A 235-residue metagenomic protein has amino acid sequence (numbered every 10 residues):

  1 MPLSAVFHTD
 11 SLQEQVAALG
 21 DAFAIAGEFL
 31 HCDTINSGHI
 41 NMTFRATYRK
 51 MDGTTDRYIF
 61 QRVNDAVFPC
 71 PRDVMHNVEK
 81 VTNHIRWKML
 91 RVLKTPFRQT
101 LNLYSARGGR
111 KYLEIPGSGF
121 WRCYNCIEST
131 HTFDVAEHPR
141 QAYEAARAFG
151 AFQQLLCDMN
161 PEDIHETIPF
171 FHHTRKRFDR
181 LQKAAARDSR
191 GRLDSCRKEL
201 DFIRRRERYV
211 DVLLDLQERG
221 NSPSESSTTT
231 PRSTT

Functional and structural regions predicted by a protein language model:
M1-D33, V81, I85: Juxta-kinase regulatory segment immediately upstream of eukaryotic protein kinase catalytic domains
S4-H8, D33, S37, R57 (+4 more regions): ATP-dependent phospho-/nucleotidyl transfer catalytic cores
I25-M51: ATP-binding glycine-rich phosphate-binding loop
T43-R45, C123, S226: Conserved hydrophobic/aromatic beta-strand scaffold that supports enzyme active sites
A46-Y48, Y124, I203: Short beta-strand element of the conserved SAM-dependent methyltransferase core
T54-N77, N83-D163: ATP-binding pocket architecture of kinase catalytic cores
P231: Hydrophobic HxD+1 residue recognition
T234: Conserved protein-kinase catalytic-loop position immediately C-terminal to the HRD catalytic Asp
